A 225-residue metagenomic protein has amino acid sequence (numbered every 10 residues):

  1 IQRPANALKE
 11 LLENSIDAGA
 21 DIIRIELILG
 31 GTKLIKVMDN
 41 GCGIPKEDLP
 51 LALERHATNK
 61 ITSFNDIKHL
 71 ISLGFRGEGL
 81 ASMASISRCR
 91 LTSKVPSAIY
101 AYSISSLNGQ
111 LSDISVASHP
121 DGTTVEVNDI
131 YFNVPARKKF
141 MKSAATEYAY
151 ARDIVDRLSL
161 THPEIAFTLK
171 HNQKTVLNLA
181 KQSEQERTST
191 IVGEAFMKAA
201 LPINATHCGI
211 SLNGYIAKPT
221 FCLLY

Functional and structural regions predicted by a protein language model:
I1-L224: N-terminal phosphate-binding caps/lids of nucleotide- and nucleic-acid-binding domains
